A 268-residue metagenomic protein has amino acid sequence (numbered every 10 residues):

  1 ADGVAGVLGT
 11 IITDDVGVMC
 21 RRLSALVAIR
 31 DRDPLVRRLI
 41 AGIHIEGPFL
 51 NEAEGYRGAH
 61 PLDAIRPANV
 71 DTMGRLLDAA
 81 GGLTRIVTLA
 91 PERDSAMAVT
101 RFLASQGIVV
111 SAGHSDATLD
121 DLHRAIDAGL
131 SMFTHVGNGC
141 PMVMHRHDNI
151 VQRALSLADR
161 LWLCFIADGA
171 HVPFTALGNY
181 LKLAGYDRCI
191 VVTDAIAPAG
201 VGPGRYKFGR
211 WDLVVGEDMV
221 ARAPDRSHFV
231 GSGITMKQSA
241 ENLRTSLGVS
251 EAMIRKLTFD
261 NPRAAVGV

Functional and structural regions predicted by a protein language model:
A1, L77-A80, A104, I126 (+1 more regions): Non-catalytic positions within long, well-ordered alpha-helices that form the structural scaffold/packing of enzyme
A1-A25, R38-N51, A80-E92, I108-V110 (+2 more regions): Divalent metal-dependent hydrolysis catalytic cores, especially in the metallo-beta-lactamase
M19, A90-A104, L119-H123, V143-V151: Active-site-adjacent beta->alpha loops and helix N-cap segments on the catalytic face of soluble alpha/beta enzymes
C20-V27, M73-L77, T100, L177 (+1 more regions): Generic structural signal for well-ordered alpha-helices, preferentially at hydrophobic/aromatic core positions
R22-A25, N69-D71, R146-V151: Charged helix-capping and loop-helix junction motifs
N51-D78: Conserved phosphate-binding/catalytic loop of the ribokinase/pfkB sugar-kinase fold
D121-M253: Active-site-adjacent C-terminal substructures of enzyme catalytic domains
E251-P262: Short, well-structured alpha-helical segments that form the helix of a local strand-helix-strand
